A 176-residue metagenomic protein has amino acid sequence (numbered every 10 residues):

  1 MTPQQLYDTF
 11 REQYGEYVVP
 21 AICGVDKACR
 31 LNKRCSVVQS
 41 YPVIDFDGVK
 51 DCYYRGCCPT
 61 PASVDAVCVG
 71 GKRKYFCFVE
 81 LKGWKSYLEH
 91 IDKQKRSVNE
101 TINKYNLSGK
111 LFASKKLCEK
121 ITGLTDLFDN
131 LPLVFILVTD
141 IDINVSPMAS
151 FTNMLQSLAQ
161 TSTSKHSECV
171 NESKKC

Functional and structural regions predicted by a protein language model:
M1-P61: Basic, amphipathic N-terminal segments that precede the first structured/catalytic domain
D51-G70, F78, H90-I91: Acidic (Asp/Glu-rich) sequence patches and key acidic residues that form negatively charged surfaces used
A66-C68, Y75-S86, S114: Conserved catalytic cores of phosphodiester-cleaving nucleases, focusing on short active-site segments
G70-R73, F128-N130: Flexible, charged surface loops at secondary-structure boundaries
W84-I143: Catalytic cores of nucleic-acid endonucleases
D129, L133-C176: Short, low-complexity, polybasic intrinsically disordered segments
